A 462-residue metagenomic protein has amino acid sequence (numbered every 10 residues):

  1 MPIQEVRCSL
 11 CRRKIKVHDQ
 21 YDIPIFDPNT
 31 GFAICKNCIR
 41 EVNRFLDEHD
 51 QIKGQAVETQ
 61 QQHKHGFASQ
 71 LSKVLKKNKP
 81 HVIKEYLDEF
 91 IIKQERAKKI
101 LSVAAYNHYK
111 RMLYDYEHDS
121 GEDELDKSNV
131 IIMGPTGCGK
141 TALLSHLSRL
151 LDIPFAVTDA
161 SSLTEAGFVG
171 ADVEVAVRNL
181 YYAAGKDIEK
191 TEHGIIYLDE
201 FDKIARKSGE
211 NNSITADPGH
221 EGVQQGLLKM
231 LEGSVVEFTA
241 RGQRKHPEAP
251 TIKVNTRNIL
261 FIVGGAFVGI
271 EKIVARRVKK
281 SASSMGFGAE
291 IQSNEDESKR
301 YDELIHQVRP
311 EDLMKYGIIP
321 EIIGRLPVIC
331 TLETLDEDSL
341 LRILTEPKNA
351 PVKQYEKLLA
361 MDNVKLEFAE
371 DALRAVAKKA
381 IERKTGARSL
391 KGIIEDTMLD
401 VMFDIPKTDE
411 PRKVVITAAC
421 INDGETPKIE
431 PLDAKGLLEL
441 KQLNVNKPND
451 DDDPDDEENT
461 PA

Functional and structural regions predicted by a protein language model:
P2-P28, F45, H49-K93, K98-A156 (+2 more regions): AAA+ P-loop NTPase nucleotide-binding core of proteostasis motors
R12, K36-I39: Cys/His-coordinated zinc-binding microdomains
C38, V42-L46: Short, structured interface segments
